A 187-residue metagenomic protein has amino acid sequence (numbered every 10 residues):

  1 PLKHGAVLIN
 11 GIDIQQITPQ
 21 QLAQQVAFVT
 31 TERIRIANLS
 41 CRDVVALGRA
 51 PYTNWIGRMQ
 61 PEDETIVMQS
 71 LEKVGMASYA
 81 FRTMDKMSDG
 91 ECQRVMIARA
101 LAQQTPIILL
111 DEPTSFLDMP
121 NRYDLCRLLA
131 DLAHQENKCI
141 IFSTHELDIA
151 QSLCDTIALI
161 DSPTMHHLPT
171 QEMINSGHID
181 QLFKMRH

Functional and structural regions predicted by a protein language model:
G5-I12, L22: Conserved ABC transporter NBD signature motif
A46, P61-Y79: Conserved ABC ATPase "signature" region
T83-M87, E91: Conserved ABC ATPase signature
I97, L125: Hydrophobic anchor residue at the start of the ABC signature
I108-D111: Catalytic Walker B motif of ABC-type/P-loop ATPase nucleotide-binding domains
T144-H145: H-loop/switch region of ABC-family ATPase nucleotide-binding domains
I157-T170: H-loop (His-switch) and adjacent beta-strand-loop-beta switch element of ABC-type ATPase nucleotide-binding domains
